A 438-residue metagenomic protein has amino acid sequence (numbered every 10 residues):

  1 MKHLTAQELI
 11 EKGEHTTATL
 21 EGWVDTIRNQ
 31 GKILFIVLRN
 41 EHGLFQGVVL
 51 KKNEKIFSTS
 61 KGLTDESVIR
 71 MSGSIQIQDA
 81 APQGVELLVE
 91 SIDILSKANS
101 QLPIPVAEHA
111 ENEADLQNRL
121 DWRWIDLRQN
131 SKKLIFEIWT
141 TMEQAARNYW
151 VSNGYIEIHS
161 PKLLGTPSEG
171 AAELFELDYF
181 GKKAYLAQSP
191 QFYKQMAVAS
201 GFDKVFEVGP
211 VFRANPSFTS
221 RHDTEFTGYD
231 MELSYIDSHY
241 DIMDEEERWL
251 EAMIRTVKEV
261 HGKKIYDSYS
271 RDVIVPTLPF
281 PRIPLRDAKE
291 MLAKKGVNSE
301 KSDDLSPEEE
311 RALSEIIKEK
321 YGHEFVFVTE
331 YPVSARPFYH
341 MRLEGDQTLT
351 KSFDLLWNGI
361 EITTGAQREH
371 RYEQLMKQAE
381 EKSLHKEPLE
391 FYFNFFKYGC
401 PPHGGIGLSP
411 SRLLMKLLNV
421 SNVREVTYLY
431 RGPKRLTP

Functional and structural regions predicted by a protein language model:
K2-I236, N394: Class II aminoacyl-tRNA synthetase-like tRNA-binding/catalytic domains
R28, M71, I77-D79, S96 (+8 more regions): A generic secondary-structure signal for well-formed alpha-helical elements
E113, L120, W124, E143 (+15 more regions): Alpha-helix initiation and N-capping motif
L134-I138, R271-T277, T363: Extended, non-catalytic structural segments that build the interaction scaffolds of large macromolecular assemblies
M142-A146, I242, W249: Alpha-helical packing segments of well-folded alpha/beta enzyme cores
S168-E169, E173, R248-L355, E381-N394 (+1 more regions): Metal-assisted phosphate- and nucleotidyl-transfer catalytic regions
S200, K204-P210, D223-S238, H323-P438: TRNA-recognition modules of translation machinery and tRNA-sensing kinases, especially anticodon-binding
S238-D244, V260: Extended, well-ordered alpha-helical scaffold/bundle regions in very large, multi-domain proteins
